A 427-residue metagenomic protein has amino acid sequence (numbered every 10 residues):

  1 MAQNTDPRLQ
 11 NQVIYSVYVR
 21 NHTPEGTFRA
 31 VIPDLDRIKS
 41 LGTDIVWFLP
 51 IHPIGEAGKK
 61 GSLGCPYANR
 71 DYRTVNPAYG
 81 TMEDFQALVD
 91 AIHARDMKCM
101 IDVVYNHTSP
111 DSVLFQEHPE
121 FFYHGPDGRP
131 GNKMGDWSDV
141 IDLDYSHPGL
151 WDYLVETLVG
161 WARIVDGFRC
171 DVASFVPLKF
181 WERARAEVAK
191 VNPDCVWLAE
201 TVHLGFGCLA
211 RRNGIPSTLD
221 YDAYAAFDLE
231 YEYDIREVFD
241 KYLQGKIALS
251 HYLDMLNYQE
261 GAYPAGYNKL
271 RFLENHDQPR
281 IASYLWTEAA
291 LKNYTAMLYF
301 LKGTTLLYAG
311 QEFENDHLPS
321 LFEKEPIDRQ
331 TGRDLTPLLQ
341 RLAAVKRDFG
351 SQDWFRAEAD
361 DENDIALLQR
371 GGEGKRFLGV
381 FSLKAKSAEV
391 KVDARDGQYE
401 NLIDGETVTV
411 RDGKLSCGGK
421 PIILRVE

Functional and structural regions predicted by a protein language model:
M1-W47, P53, Q86, D90-I92 (+6 more regions): Carbohydrate-interacting/catalytic domains
A2-Y15, V19-D44, P50-A162, R183-N192 (+1 more regions): Substrate-binding/active-site clefts of carbohydrate-active enzymes
V13-Y15, V46-F48, C99-I101, F168 (+3 more regions): Hydrophobic faces of well-ordered beta-strands that scaffold small-molecule active sites in alpha/beta enzyme cores
V19-T23, H52, N76, Y105 (+4 more regions): Short, flexible loop/turn elements at secondary-structure junctions
W47-K60, D102-D111, D171-P177, E200-L204 (+2 more regions): Short, solvent-exposed turn/loop segments enriched in Gly/Ser/Thr/Pro and often Arg
A162-R169: Short, surface-exposed connector motifs at secondary-structure boundaries
D171-P264, K269, M297, E314-G350 (+2 more regions): Active-site-proximal helices and loops of the catalytic beta/alpha 8
Y263-W286: Active-site clefts of carbohydrate-active enzymes
